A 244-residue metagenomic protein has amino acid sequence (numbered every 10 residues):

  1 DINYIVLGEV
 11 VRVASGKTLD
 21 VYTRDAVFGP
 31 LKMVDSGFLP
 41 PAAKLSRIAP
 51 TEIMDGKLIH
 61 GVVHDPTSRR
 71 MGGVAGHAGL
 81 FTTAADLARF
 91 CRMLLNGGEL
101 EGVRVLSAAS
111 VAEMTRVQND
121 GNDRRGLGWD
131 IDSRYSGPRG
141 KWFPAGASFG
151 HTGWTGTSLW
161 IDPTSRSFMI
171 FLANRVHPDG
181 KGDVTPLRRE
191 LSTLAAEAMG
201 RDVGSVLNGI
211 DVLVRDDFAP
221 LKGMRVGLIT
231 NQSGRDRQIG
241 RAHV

Functional and structural regions predicted by a protein language model:
D1-F149: Short, surface-exposed loop or secondary-structure junction motifs that flank catalytic or metal-binding residues
L87, R134-S136, G156, S165 (+2 more regions): Short, glycine-/Ser/Thr-/acidic-enriched flexible segments
H151-V203: Structured C-terminal helix/loop/strand segments within mature extracytoplasmic catalytic/sensor domains
D179-K181, D236-G240: Extracytoplasmic/secreted cell-surface and envelope-processing proteins
G204-R225, G234-D236: Short N-terminal or domain-adjacent regulatory/targeting segments
I229-N231: Short hydrophobic segments within beta-strands
A242-V244: Conserved small/polar residues in nucleotide/adenosyl-binding loops
